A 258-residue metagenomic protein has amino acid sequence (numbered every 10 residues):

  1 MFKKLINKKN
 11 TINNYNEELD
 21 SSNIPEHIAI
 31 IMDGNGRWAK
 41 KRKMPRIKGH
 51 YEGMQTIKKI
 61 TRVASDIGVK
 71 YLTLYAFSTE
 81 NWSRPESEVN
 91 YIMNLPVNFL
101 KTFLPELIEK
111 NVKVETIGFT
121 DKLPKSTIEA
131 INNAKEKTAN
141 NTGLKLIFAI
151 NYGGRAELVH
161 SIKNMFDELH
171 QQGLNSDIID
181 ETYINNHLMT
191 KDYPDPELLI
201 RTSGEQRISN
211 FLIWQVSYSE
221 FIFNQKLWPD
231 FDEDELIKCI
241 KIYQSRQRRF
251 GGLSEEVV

Functional and structural regions predicted by a protein language model:
M1-V258: Flexible, compositionally biased loop and terminal segments
